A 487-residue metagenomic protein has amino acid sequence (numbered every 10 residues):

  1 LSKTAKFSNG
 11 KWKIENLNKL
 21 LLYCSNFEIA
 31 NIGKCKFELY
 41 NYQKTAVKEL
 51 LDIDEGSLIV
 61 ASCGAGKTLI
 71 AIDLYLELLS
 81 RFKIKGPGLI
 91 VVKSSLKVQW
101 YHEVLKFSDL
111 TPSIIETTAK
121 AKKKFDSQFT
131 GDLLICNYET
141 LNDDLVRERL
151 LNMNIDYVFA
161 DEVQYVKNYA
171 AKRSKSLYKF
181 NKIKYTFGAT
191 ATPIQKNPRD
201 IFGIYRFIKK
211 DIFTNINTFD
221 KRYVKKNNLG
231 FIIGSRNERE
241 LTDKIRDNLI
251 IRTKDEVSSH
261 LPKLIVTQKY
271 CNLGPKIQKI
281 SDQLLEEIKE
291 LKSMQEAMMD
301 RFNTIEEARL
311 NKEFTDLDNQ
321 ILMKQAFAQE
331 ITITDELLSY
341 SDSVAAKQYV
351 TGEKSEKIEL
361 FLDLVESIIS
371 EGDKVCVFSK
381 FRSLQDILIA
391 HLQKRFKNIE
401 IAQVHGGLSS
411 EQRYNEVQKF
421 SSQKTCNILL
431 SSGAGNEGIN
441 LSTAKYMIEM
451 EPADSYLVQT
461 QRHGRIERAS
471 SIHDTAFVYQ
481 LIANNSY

Functional and structural regions predicted by a protein language model:
N18-V60: Conserved pre-motif I regulatory segment
E55-L74: Walker A/P-loop
I70, K85-K106, Q195-D200, K380-S383: Conserved Walker A/P-loop ATP-binding site and its immediately adjacent core in helicase/helicase-like ATPase domains
L96-A119, K210-I212, R395: Conserved helix-turn-beta segment of the N-terminal RecA-like "Helicase ATP-binding" lobe in SF1/SF2 helicases
I135-T140, R147-N154, K172-I183, I212-A346 (+4 more regions): Inter-lobe coupling linker of SF2 helicases/translocases
I183-F219, S258-L285, L429-Y487: SF2 helicase/translocase ATPase core recognition
S379-H405: Conserved helicase motor "Helicase C" RecA-like lobe of SF1/SF2 P-loop NTPases
I399-S432: Conserved helicase ATPase core of P-loop NTP-dependent helicases/translocases
